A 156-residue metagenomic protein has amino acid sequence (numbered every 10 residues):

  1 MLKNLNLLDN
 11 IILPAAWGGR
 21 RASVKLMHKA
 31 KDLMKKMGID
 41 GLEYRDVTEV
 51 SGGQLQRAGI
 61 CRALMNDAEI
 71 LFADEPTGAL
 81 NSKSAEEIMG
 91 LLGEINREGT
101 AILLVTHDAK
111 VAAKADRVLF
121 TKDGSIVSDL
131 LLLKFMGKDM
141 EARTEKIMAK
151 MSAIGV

Functional and structural regions predicted by a protein language model:
L5-P14: Short coil-to-helix segment of the ABC ATPase nucleotide-binding domain corresponding to the Q-loop/switch region
I12, V24-L42: Conserved ABC ATPase "signature" region
D46-V50, Q54-Q56: Conserved ABC ATPase signature
I60: Hydrophobic anchor residue at the start of the ABC signature
D67: Conserved catalytic motifs of ABC-family nucleotide-binding domains
L71-D74: Catalytic Walker B motif of ABC-type/P-loop ATPase nucleotide-binding domains
S125-K150: Conserved beta-strand-loop-alpha-helix hinge in the C-terminal portion of ABC ATPase nucleotide-binding domains
